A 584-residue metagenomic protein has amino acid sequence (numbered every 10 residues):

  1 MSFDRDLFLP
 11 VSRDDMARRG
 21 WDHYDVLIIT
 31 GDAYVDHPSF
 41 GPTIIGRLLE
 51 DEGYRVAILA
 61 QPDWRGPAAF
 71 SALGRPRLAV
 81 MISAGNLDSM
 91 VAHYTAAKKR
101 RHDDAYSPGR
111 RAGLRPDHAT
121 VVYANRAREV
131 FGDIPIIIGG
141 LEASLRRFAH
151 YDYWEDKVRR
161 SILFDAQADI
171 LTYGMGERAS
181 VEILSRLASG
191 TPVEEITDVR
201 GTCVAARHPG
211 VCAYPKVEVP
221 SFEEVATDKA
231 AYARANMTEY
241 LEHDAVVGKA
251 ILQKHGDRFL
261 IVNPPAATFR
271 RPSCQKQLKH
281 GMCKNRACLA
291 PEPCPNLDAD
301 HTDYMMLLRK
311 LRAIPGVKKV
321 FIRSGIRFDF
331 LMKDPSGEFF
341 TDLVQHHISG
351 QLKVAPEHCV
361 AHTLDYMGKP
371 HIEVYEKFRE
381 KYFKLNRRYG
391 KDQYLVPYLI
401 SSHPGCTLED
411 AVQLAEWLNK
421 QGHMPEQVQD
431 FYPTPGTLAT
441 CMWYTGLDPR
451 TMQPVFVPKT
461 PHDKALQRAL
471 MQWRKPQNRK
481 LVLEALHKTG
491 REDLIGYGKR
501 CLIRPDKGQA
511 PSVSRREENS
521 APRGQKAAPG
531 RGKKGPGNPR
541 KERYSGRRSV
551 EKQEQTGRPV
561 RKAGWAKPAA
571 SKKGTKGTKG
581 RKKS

Functional and structural regions predicted by a protein language model:
M1-G20: Short N-terminal or domain-adjacent regulatory/targeting segments
Y24-T30, H37-R77: Nucleic acid-processing catalytic cores of prokaryotic defense/repair systems
I28, I44, D63-W64, R258-V396 (+1 more regions): Conserved SAM/AdoMet-binding glycine-rich loop
G41, A60-H255: Glycine-rich beta-alpha loop elements in corrinoid/cobalamin-binding modules across cobalamin-dependent enzymes
D88-A97, L145-R147, E177-E182, R207-V211 (+5 more regions): Flexible glycine/acidic-rich beta-alpha junction loops that bind and position SAM and/or redox cofactors in anaerobic
D169, V354, V428, G490: Conserved, mostly hydrophobic/aromatic
L187, V193-L260, E409, M424-P425 (+1 more regions): C-terminal accessory regions of radical SAM enzymes
V513-S584: Intrinsically disordered, Lys/Arg-rich low-complexity segments
